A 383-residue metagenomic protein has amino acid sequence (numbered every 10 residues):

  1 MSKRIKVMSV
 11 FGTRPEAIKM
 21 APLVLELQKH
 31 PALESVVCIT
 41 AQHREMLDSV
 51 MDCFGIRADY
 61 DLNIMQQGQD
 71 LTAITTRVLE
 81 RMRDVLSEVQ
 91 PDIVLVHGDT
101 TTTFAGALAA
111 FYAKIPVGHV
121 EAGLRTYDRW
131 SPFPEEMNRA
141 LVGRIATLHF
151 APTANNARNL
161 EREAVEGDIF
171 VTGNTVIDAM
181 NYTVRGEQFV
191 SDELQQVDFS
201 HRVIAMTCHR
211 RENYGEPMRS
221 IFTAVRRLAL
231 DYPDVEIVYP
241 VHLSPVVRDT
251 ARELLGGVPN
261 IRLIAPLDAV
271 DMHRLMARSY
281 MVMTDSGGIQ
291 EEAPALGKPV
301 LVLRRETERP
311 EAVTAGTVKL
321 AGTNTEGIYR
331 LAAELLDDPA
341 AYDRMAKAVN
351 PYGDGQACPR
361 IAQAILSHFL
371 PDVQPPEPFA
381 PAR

Functional and structural regions predicted by a protein language model:
P31-R77, R81: Conserved nucleotide-sugar phosphate-binding/catalytic loop shared by glycosyltransferases and other
T40, R44-E45, I145-P217, A321 (+1 more regions): A nucleotide-sugar donor-handling region in carbohydrate enzymes
E45-V50, Q69, E187-R278, F379-A380: Donor-nucleotide binding loops and adjacent catalytic segments primarily of GT-B fold Leloir glycosyltransferases
V96-H97, H119, H149, H273-V313: A donor-sugar binding/catalytic signature common to diverse glycosyltransferases and related nucleotide-sugar
H119-F133, T147: A short, histidine- and acid-enriched strand-loop-helix "catalytic/donor-clamping" loop that lines the nucleotide-sugar
E135-L148: Membrane-proximal helix-turn-helix segments that form the acceptor-binding/catalytic region of lipid-linked
R309-E334, M345-Q356: Change "using UDP/GDP/dTDP sugars" to "using nucleotide sugars
D337-R383: C-terminal amphipathic helix plus adjacent low-complexity, charged tail appended to glycosyltransferase catalytic
